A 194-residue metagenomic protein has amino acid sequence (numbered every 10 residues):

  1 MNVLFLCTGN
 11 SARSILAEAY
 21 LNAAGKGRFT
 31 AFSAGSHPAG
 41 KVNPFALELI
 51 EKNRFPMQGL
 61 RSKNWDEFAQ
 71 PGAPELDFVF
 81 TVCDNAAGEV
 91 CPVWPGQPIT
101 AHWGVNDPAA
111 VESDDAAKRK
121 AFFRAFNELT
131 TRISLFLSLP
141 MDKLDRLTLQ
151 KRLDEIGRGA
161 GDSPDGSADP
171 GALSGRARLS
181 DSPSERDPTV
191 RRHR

Functional and structural regions predicted by a protein language model:
M1-Q70: Conserved active-site segments centered on acidic
S11, D84-A87, D107: Short glycine-rich anion-binding loops that position phosphate/pyrophosphate groups of nucleotides and phosphorylated
P74-E75: Alpha-helix C-terminal capping/helix-to-coil transition sites in glycosyltransferase folds
F78: Short, Asp-centered acidic motifs that coordinate Mg2+ and/or phosphate in catalytic or ligand-binding sites
T81-V82, H102: Redox-cofactor binding/interface segments in oxidoreductases and associated redox assembly factors
V90-D169, V190-H193: Phosphate-binding/catalytic loops
P170-R194: Long, low-complexity, intrinsically disordered segments
